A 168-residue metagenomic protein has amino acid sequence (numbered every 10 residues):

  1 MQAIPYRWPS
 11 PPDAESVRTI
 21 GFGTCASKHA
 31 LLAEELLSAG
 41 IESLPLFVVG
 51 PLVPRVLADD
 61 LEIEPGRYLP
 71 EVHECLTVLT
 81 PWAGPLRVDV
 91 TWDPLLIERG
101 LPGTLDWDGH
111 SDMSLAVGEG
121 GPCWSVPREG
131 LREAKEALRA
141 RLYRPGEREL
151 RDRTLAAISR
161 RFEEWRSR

Functional and structural regions predicted by a protein language model:
M1-T24: Secondary-structure boundary elements
A3, S27, E62: Residue-level detector of functional hotspots within protein domains
A3-P9, L46-R55: A short glycine/small-residue-enriched secondary-structure motif
I4-R7, S38-E42, L79-W82, P94: Short hydrophobic alpha-helical module
G21-V48, L76: Cysteine-centered nucleophilic/redox motifs
G50-R168: His-Asp-centered catalytic microenvironments across diverse enzyme cores, prominently the transglutaminase-like
